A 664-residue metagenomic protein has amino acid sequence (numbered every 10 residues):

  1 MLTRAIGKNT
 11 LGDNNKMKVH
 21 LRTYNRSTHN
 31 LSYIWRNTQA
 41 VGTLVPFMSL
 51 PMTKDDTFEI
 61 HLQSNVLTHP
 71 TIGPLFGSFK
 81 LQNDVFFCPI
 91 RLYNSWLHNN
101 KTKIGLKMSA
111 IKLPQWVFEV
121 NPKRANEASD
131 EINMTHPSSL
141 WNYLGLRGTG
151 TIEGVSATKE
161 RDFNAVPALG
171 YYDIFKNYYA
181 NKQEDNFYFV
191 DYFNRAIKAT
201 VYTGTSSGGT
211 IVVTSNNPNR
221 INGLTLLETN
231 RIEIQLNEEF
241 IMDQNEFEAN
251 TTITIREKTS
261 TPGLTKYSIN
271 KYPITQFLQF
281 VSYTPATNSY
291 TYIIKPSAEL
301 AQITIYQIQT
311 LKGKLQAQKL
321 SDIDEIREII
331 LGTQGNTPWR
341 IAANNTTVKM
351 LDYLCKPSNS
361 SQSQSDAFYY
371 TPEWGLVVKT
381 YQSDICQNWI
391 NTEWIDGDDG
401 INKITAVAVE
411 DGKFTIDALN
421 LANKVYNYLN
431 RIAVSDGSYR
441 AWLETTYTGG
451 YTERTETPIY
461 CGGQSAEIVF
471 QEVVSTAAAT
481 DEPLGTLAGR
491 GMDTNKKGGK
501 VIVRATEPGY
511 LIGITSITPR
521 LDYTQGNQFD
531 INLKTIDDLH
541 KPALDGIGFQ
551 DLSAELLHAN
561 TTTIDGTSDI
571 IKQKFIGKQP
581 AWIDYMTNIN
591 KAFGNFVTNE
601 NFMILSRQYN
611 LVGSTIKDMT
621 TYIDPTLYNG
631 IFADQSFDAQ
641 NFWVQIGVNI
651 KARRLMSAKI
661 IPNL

Functional and structural regions predicted by a protein language model:
M1-L664: Intrinsically disordered, low-complexity segments
